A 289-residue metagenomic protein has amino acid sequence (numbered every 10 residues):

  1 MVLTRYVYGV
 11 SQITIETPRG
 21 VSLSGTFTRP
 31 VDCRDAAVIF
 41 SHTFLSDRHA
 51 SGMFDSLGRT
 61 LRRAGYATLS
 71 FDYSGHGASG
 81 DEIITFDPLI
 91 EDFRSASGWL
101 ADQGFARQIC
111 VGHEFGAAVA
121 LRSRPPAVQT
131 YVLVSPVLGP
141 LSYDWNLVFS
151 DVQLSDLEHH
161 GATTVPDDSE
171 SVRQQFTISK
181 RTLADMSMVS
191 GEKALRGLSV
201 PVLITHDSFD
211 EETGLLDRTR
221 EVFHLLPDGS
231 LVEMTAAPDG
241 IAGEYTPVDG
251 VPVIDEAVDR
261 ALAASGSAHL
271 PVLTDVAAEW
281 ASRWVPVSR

Functional and structural regions predicted by a protein language model:
M1-C33: N-terminal cap/lid segment of alpha/beta-hydrolase-fold proteins
V7, Q12, L23, I84 (+2 more regions): The alpha/beta-hydrolase serine catalytic core
D35-T43: Short beta-strand element of the alpha/beta-hydrolase
L45-G58, L216-D217: The serine-hydrolase catalytic nucleophile loop
H49, S74-F105, S267-A268: Catalytic nucleophile-loop/oxyanion-hole region of alpha/beta-hydrolase and closely related hydrolase-like folds
G58-A78: Conserved alpha/beta-hydrolase
Q103-E114: Alpha/beta-hydrolase fold nucleophile elbow
G112-R122: Glycine-rich nucleophile elbow surrounding the catalytic serine of serine-hydrolase chemistry
